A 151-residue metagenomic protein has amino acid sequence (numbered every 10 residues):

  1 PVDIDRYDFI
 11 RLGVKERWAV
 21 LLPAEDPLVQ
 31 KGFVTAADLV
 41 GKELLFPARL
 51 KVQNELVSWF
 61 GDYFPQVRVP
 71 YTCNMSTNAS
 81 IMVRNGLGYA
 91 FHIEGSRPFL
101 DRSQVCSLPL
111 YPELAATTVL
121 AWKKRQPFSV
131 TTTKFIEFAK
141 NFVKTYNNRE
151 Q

Functional and structural regions predicted by a protein language model:
P1-V2, R17-W18, P23-F33, E43-Q53 (+4 more regions): Short coil/turn segments
D3-R11, K15-R17, G32, D38 (+1 more regions): Beta-alpha-beta core module
L28, V69, S107: Short clusters of hydrophobic/aromatic residues that line enzyme substrate/ligand-binding pockets
K42-F64, F128-V130, I136, V143-E150: Secondary-structure junction motif
F46, P65-N78: Short beta-strand-to-loop elements that line the ligand-binding cleft of bilobed periplasmic-binding protein-like
E55-L56, N78, A116, T131: Hydrophobic alpha-helical segments typical of transmembrane helices and their membrane-interface/capping positions
F64-P65, L100: Short helix-capping segments at alpha-helix termini
